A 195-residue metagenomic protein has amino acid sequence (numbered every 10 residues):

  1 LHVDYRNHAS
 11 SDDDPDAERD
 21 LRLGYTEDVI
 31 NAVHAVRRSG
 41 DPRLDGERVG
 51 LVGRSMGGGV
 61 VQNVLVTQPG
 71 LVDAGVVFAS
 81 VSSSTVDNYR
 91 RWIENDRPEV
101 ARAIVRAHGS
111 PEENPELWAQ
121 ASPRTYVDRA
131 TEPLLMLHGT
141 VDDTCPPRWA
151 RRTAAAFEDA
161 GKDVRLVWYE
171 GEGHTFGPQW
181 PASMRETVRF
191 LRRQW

Functional and structural regions predicted by a protein language model:
L1-S10: Conserved alpha/beta-hydrolase
R19-G40: Alpha/beta-hydrolase active-site loop
P42-S55: Alpha/beta-hydrolase fold nucleophile elbow
G53-N63: Glycine-rich nucleophile elbow surrounding the catalytic serine of serine-hydrolase chemistry
Q62-E113: Hydrolase active-site cap/lid region
A130, M136-H138, D142: Short beta-strand/loop motif that positions the catalytic acidic residue of the alpha/beta-hydrolase fold
D143-W149: Conserved alpha/beta-hydrolase "acid-adjacent" motif
R151-W195: C-terminal catalytic histidine-bearing segment of alpha/beta-hydrolase fold enzymes
